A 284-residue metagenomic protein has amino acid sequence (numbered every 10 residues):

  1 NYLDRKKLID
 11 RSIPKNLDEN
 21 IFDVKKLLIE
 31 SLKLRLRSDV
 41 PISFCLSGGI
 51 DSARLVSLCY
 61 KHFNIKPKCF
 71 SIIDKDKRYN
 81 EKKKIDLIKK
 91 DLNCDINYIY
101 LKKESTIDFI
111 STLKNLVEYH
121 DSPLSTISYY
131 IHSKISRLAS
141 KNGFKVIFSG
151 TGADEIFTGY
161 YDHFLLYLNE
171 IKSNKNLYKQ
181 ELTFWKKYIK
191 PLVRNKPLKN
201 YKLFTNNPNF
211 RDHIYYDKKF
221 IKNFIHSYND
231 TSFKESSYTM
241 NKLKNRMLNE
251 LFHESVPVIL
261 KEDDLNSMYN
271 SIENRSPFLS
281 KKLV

Functional and structural regions predicted by a protein language model:
Y2, K6-T231, L265-V284: ATP-dependent adenylate-handling active sites, centered on carboxylate activation for C-N bond formation
P14, E19, L124-S125, Y238-L251: Structural motif
L113-V117, M247-L251, S255: Short alpha-helical scaffolding segments that buttress acidic/His motifs in well-ordered protein cores
L251-L265: Short Ser/Thr-interspersed hydrophobic loop/turn segments at strand-loop and sheet-helix junctions that line or gate
